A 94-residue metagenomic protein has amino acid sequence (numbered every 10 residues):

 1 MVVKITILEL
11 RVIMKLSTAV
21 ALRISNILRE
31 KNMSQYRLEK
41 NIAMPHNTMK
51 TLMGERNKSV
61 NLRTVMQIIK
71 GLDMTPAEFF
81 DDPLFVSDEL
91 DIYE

Functional and structural regions predicted by a protein language model:
V2-M33: A short, Lys/Arg-rich alpha-helix, primarily the initiator
V2-R11, T51, F80-E94: Short, charged recognition helix plus adjacent turn of helix-turn-helix-like nucleic-acid-binding domains
S25, Y36, M66: Residues within the helices of the helix-turn-helix
L28, E39, I69: The alpha-helix within a helix-turn-helix
L28, M53, T64: DNA major-groove recognition helix of helix-turn-helix
N32-T51: Short alpha-helical DNA-recognition segment
P45, R56, P83-S87: The DNA-recognition helices of helix-turn-helix-type DNA-binding domains
R56-Q67: Short, basic-rich loop-to-helix N-cap that marks the start of a DNA-contacting helix
